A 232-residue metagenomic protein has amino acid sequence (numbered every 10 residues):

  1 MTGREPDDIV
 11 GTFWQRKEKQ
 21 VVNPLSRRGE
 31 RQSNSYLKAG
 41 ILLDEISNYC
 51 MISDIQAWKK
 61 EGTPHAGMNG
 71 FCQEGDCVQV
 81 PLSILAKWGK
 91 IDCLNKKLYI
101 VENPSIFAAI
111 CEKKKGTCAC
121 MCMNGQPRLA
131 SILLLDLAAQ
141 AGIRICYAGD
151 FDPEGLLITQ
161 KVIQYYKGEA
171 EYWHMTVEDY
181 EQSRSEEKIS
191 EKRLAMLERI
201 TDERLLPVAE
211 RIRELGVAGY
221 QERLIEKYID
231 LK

Functional and structural regions predicted by a protein language model:
M1-C122, P127-Q140, E154, K161 (+1 more regions): Nucleic-acid enzyme cleavage-core boundary/entry regions
Y99, M121, C146-A148, E171-W173: Hydrophobic/aromatic beta-strand patches that form the interior of the parallel beta-sheet core in alpha/beta enzyme
G142-D152: Acidic beta-strand-to-loop metal/phosphate-binding motif
Y165-E171: Structural alpha-beta junctions
